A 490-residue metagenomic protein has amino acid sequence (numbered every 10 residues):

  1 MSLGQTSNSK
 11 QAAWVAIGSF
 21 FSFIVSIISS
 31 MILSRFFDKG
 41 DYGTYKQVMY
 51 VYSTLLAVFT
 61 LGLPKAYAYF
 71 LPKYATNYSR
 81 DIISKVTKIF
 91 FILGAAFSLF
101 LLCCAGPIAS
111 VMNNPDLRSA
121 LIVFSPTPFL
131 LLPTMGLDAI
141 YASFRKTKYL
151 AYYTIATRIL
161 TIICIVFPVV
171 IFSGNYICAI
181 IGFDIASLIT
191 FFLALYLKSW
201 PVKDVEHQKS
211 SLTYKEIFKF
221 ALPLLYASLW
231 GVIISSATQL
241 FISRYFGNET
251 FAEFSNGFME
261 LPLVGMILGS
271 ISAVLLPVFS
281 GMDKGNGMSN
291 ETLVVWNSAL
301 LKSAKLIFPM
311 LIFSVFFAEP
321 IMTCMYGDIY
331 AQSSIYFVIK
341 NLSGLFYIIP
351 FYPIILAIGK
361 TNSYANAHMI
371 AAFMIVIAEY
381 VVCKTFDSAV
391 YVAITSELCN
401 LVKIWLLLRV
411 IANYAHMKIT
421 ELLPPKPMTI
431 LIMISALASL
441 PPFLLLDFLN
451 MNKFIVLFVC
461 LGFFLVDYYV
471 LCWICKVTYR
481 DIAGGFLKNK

Functional and structural regions predicted by a protein language model:
M1-G4, N8, Y176-I180, L193-S235 (+3 more regions): Interhelical loop/hinge segments that connect adjacent transmembrane helices in multipass membrane
M1-S26, T76, D81-S84, K198 (+6 more regions): N-terminal membrane topogenesis motif
S2, T420, K426, L440-K490: Membrane-proximal transmembrane or re-entrant/amphipathic helices at the cytosolic face
S7-A68, G94-L102, T127, R158 (+4 more regions): Signature of the first transmembrane helix
Q11-S26, T157, G182-K198, S211-G281 (+3 more regions): Transmembrane helical elements of multi-pass membrane transporters/channels
S30-M31, T60-T76, S143, G257 (+2 more regions): Helix-loop junctions and terminal segments of transmembrane helices in multi-pass membrane transport/translocation
I122, Y152-W200, F220, M369-I377 (+2 more regions): Hydrophobic alpha-helical transmembrane segments
L130-Y153, N341-I370: Membrane-interface junctions at transmembrane-helix termini in multi-pass inner-membrane proteins
